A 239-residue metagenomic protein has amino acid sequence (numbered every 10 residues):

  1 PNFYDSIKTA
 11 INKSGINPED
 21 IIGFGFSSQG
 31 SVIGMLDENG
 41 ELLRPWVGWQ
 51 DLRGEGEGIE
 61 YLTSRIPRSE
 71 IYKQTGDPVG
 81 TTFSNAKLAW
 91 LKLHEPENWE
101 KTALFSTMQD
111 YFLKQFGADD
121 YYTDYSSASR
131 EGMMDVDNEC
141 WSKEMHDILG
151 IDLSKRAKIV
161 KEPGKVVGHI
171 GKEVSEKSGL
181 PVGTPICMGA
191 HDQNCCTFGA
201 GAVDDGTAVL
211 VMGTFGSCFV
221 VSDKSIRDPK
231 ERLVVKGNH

Functional and structural regions predicted by a protein language model:
P1-P45, K73, K101, S175-E176 (+1 more regions): N-terminal glycine/serine-rich phosphate-binding loop of ATP-dependent small-molecule kinases, especially carbohydrate
K8-K13, W90-N98, N194-T197: Short alpha-helical segments and helix-capping/turn motifs at coil-helix boundaries
K13-G15, T63-R68: Conserved FAD-binding subdomain of flavin-dependent enzymes
G15-P18, S154, A202: Alpha-helix termination/capping residues and helix-transition junctions
S28, Q50, G164: Residues that line or immediately flank small-molecule/substrate-binding pockets and catalytic motifs
I33-L62, K101-T102, S106-S142, T184-H239: Glycine-rich phosphate-binding loop of actin/hexokinase-like ATP-binding domains
I71-H191: Gly/Ser/Thr-rich active-site cleft segment
